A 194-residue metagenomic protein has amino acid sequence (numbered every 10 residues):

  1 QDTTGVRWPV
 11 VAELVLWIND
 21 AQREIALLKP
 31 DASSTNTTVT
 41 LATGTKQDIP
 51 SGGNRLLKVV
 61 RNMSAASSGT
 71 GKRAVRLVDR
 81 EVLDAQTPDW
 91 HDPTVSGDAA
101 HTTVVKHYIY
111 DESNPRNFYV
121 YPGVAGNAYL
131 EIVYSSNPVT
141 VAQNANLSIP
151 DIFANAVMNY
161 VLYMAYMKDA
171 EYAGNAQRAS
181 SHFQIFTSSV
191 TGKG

Functional and structural regions predicted by a protein language model:
Q1-G194: Glycine-enriched, solvent-exposed interface loops adjoining structured elements
